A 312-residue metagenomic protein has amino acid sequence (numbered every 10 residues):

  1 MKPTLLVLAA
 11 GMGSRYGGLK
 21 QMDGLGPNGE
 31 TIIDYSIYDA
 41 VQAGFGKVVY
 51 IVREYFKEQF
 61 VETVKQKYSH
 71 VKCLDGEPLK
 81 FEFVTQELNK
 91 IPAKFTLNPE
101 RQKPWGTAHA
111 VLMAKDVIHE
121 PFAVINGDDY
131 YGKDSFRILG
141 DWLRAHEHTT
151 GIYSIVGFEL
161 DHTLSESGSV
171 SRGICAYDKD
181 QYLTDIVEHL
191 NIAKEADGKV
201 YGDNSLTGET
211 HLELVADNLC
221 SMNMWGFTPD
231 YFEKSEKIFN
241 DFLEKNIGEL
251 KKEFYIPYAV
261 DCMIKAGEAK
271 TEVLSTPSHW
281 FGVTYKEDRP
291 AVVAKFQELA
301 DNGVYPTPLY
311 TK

Functional and structural regions predicted by a protein language model:
M1-V7, P27-V124, Y131-G132, F136-I138 (+1 more regions): Conserved N-terminal catalytic core of the sugar/cofactor nucleotidyltransferase
P3-G17: A phosphate-binding catalytic loop at a beta-strand-loop-alpha-helix junction that coordinates phosphoryl groups
M12, D128-D129, L160: Active-site metal-binding loops of divalent metal-dependent hydrolases
K133-M222: Conserved core of the sugar-phosphate nucleotidyltransferase
M224-S235: Conserved nucleotide-sugar donor-binding and metal-coordinating catalytic region shared by glycosyltransferases
G226, T271-L274, G282: Conserved active-site beta-strand element of glycosyltransferases/polysaccharide synthases
E236-A269: A C-terminal functional module that forms or caps the active site or interfaces directly with catalytic machinery
